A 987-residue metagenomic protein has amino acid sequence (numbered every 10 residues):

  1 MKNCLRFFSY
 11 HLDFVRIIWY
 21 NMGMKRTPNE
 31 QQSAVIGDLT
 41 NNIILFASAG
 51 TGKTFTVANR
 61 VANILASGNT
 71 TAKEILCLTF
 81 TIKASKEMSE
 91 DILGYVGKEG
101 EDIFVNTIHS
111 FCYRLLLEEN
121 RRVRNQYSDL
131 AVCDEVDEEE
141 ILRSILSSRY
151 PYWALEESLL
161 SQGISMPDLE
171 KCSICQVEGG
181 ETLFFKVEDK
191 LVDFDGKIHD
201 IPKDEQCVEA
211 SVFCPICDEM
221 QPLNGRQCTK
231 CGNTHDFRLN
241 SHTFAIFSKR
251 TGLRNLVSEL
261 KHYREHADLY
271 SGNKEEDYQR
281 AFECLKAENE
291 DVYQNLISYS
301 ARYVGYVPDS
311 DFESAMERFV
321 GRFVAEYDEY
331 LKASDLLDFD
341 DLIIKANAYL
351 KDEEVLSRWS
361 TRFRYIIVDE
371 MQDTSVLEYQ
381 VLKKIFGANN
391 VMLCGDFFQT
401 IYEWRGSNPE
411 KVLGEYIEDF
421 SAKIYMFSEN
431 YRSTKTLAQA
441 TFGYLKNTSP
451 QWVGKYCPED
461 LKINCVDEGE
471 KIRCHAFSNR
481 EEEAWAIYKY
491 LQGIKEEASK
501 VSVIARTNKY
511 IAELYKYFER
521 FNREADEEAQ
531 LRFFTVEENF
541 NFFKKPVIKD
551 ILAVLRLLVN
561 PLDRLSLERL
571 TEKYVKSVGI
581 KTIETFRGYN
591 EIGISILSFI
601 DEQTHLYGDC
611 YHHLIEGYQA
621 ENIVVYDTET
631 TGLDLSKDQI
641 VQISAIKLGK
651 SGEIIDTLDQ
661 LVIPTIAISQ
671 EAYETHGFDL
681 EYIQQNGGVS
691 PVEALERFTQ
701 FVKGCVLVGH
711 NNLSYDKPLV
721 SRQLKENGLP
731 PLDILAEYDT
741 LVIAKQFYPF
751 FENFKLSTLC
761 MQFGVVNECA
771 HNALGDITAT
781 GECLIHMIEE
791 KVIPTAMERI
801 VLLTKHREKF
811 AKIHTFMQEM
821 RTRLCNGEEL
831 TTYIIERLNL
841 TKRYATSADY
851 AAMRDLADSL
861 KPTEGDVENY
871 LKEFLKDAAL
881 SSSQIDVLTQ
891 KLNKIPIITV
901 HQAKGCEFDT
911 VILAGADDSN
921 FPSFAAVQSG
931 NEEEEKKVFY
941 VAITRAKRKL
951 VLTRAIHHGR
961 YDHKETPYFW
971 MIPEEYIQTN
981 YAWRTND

Functional and structural regions predicted by a protein language model:
N3-Q126, S173-E181, K186, F194 (+3 more regions): P-loop NTPase Walker
R26-G37, N41-A49, A84, F104 (+7 more regions): Conserved helicase NTPase motor core
T51-T54, S421-K423, N430-A525, L824: Helicase P-loop NTPase motor core
A72-A210, R238-N255, A736, T758: Conserved P-loop NTPase-based nucleic-acid remodeling module centered on helicase motor cores
T107, I424, L445, Q619-N727 (+4 more regions): Conserved non-catalytic scaffold segment of RNase H-like nuclease domains
D309, V554-I623, G649, K791 (+1 more regions): Conserved helicase C-terminal RecA-like lobe
V376-R473, I655-T657, L680: Conserved RecA-like helicase ATPase core segment that couples NTP binding/hydrolysis to strand translocation
E418-D419, K495-H612, T758-I813: ATPase/helicase motor core of nucleic-acid motors
